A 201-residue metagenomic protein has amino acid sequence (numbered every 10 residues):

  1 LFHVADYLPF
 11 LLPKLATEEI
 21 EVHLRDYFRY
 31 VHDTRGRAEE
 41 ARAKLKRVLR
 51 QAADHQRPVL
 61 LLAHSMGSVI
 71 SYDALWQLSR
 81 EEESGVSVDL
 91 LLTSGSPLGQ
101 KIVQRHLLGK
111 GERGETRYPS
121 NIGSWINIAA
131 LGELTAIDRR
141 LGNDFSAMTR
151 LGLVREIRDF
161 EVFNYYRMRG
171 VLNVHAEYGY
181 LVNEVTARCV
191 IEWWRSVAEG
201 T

Functional and structural regions predicted by a protein language model:
L1-L62, S68-T201: Lipid deacylating catalytic domains
